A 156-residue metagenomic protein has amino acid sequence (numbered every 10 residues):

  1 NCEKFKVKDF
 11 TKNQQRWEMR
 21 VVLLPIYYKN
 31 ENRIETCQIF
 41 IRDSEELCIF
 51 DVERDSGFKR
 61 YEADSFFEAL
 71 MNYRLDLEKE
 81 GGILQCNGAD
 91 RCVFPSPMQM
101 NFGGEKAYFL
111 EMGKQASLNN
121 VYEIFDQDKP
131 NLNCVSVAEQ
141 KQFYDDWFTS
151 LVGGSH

Functional and structural regions predicted by a protein language model:
R20-D51: N-terminal intrinsically disordered, cationic/polar leader segments that include organellar targeting peptides
Y28, N32-F40, Y61-E62, F67 (+2 more regions): Long, contiguous binding/interaction regions
